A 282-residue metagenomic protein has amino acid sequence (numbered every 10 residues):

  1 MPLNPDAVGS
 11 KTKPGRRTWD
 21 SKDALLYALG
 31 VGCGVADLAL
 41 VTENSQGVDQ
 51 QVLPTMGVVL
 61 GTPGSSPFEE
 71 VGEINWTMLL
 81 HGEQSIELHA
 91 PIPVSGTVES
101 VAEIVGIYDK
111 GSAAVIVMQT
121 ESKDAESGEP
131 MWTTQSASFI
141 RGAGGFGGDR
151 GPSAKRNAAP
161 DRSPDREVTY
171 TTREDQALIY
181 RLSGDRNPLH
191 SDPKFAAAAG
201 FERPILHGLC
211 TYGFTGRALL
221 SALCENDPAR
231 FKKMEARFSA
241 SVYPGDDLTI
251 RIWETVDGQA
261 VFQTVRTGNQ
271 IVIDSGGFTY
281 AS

Functional and structural regions predicted by a protein language model:
M1-K13, T62, L79-E167, V242-G245 (+1 more regions): HotDog/MaoC-like acyl-thioester-processing domains
M1-T97: Hydrophobic, proline/glycine-rich low-complexity stretches
P2-S45, K155-T211, A218-S221: A contiguous, surface-exposed recognition patch within enzymatic or periplasmic domains that forms
R17, A36-L38, Q51-P54, T77-M78 (+11 more regions): Flexible, active-site-adjacent loop/turn segments at secondary-structure boundaries
D23, G30-V31, T172-E174, S183 (+4 more regions): A broadly conserved detector of short glycine/acidic/proline-rich loop/turn motifs that flank catalytic sites and bind
L26, A39, P54-T55, S85 (+5 more regions): Generic structural signal for residues positioned in beta-strands
S45-Q46, D124-E129, N226: Short, charged helix-to-loop "capping" segments that act as catalytic/coupling loops
K194-G276: Catalytic-pocket segment enriched in acidic/His residues
